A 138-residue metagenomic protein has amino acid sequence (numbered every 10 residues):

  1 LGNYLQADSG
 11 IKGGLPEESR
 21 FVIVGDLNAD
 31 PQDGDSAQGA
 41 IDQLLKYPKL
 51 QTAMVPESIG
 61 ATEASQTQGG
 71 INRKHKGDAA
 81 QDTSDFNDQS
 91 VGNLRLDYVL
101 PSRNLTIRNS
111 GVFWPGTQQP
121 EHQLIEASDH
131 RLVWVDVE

Functional and structural regions predicted by a protein language model:
G2-V22, L27-E138: Metal-dependent phosphoester-hydrolase catalytic domains
